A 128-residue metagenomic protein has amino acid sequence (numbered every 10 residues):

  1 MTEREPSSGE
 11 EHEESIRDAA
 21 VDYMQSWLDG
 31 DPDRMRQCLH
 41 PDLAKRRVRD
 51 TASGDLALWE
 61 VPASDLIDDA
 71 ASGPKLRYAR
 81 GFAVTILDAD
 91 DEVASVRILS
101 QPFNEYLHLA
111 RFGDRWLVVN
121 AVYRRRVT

Functional and structural regions predicted by a protein language model:
M1-D33, Q37, P41-D42, S53-L56: Short, low-complexity N-terminal intrinsically disordered segments enriched in polar/charged residues
H12-S15, A44-R49, G54-N104: Surface-exposed, charged secondary-structure patches
H40, V48, V122: Residue-level "edge-of-site" marker
L43-A44, V127: Short secondary-structure capping/turn micro-motifs that flank functional sites
S95-R97, N104-T128: Short beta-strand edge/turn micro-motifs at domain boundaries
